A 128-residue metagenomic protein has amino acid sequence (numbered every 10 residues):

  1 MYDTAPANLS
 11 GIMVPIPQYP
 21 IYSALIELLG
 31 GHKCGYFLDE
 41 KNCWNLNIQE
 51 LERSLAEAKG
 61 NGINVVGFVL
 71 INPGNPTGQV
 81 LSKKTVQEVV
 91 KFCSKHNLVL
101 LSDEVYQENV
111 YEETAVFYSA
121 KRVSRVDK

Functional and structural regions predicted by a protein language model:
M1-G11: Phosphate-binding glycine-rich loop
S10, G31-H32: Structural loop-to-beta junction motif characteristic of Rossmann-like glycosyltransferase folds
I12-V14, L101: Short hydrophobic beta-strand element within catalytic cores of glycosyltransferases and related nucleotide-activated
Q18-Y22: Conserved coil-to-alpha-helix start sites within the AMP-binding
A24-L25, F92: Hydrophobic/aromatic ligand-binding patch that stacks against planar heteroaromatic rings of cofactors or nucleotides
L29, K95-H96, D127: Helix C-cap/helix->beta junction micro-motif
C34, D39-A115, K121: Active-site phosphate-binding strand-loop segment of PLP-dependent enzymes
R122-K128: Short, conserved catalytic or adaptor-binding loops enriched in Gly and charged residues
